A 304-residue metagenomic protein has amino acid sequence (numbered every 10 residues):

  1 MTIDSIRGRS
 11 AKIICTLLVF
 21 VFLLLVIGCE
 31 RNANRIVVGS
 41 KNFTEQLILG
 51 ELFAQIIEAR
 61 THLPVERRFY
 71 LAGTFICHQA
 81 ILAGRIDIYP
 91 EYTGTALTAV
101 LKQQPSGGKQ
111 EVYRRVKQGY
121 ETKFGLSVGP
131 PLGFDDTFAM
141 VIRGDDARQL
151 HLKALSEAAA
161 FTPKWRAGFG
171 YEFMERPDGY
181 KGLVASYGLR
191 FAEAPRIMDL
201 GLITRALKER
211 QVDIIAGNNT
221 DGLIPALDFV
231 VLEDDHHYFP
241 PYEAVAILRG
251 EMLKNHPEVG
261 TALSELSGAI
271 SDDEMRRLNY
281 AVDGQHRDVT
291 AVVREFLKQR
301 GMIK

Functional and structural regions predicted by a protein language model:
L25-G28: C-terminal motif of bacterial Sec signal peptides marking the signal peptidase cleavage site
A33-E45, L63-F69, P163-G168: Short, well-ordered beta-strand elements
F53-T61, L155-E193, E295-M302: Ligand-binding cleft/hinge of the Venus flytrap
P64-Q79, Y171, E193-R205: Short helix-initiation/N-cap motifs at beta->coil->alpha
V100-G129, E209-Q211, L223-H237: Ligand-binding "clamshell"
E111-R166, G268-D272: A conserved helix-loop-strand patch within extracytoplasmic ligand-binding domains of the periplasmic binding
F138-R148, E243-H256: A bilobed periplasmic-binding-protein/Venus flytrap-type ligand-binding module shared by bacterial periplasmic
D178-G179, V184-L189, E258-K304: An extracytoplasmic/periplasmic, membrane-proximal ligand-sensing/linker region
